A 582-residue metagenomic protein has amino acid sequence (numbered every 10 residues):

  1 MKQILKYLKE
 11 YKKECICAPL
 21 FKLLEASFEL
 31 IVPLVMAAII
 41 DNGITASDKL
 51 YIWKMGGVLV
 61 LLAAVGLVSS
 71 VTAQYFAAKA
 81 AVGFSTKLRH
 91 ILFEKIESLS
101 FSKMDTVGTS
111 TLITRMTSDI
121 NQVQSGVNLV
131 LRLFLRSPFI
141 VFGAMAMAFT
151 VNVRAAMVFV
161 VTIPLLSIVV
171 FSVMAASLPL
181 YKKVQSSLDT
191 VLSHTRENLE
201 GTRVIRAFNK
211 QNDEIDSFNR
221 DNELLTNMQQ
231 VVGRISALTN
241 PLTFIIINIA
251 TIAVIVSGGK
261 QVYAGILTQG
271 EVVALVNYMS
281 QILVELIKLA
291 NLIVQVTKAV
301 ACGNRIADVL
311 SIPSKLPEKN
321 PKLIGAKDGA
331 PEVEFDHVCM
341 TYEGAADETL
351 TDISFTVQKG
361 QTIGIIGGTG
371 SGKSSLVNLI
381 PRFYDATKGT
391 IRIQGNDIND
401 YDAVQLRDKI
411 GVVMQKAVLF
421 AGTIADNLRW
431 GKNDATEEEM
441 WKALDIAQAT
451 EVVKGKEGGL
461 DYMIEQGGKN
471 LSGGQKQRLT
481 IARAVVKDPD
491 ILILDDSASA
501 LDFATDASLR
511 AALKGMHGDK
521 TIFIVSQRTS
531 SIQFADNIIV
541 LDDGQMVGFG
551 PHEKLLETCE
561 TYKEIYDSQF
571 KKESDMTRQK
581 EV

Functional and structural regions predicted by a protein language model:
M1-V32, M36, I44-V58, A73-A77 (+15 more regions): Membrane-integrated ABC transporters
E10, E14-S27, L62, V68 (+3 more regions): Transmembrane helices of ABC transporter permease
E10-K13, S98-S102, S118-V127, L131 (+8 more regions): An intracellular "coupling" helix at the cytosolic face of ABC transporter transmembrane type-1 domains
D48-G57, M147-V161, V231-R305, V309-L310: Helix-loop-helix
L92, I96, I205, I306 (+1 more regions): Helix-loop junctions and hydrophobic alpha-helical segments within the transmembrane domains of large membrane
I96, F218, I306, F335-H337: Conserved catalytic Walker-motif region of ABC-type ATPase nucleotide-binding domains
S314-D328: Pre-NBD coupling/linker segments of ABC/ABC-like ATPases
A326-V582: ABC-type nucleotide-binding domain
